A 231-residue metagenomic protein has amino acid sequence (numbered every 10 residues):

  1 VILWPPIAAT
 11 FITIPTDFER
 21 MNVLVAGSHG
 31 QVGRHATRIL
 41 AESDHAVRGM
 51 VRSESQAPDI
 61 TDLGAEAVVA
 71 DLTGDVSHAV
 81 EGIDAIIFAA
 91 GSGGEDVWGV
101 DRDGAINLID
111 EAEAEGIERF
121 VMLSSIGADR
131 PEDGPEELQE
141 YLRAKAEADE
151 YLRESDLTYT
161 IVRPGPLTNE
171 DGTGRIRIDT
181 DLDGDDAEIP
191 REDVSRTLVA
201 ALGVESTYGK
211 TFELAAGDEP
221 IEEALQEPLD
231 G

Functional and structural regions predicted by a protein language model:
V23-S43: N-terminal Rossmann NAD(P)H-binding glycine-rich loop of SDR-like oxidoreductase domains
M50-S55, D71-L72: N-terminal Rossmann-fold cofactor-binding loop
A65-D84: Conserved Rossmann-fold cofactor-binding substructure of NAD(P)-dependent oxidoreductases
I86-F88, G93-F120, E147: NAD(P)-cofactor binding segment of oxidoreductase domains
A105, D185-A200: Substrate-positioning beta->alpha
S124, P135, E147-D171, K210: Conserved beta-loop-beta element that borders a ligand/cofactor-binding pocket
V162, V194-L198, L214: Non-catalytic, hydrophobic alpha-helical segments
D171-R175, L202-K210: Glycine/proline-rich active-site loop of Rossmann-fold NAD(P)-dependent oxidoreductases
